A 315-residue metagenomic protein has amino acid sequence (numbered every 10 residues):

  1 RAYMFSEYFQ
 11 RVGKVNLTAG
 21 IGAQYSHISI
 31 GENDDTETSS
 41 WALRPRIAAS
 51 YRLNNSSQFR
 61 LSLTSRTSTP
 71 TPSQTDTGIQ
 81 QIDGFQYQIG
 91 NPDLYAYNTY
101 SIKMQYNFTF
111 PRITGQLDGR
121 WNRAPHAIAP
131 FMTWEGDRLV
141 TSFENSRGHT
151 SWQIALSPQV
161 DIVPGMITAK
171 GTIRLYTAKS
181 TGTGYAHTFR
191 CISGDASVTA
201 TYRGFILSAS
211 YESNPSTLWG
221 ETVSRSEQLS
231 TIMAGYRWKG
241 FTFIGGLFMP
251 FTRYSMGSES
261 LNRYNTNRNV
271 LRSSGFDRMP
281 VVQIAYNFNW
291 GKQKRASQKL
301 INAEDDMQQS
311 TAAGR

Functional and structural regions predicted by a protein language model:
R1-N33, S40-R46, M166-K170, L175 (+1 more regions): Surface-exposed extracellular loop regions of Gram-negative outer-membrane beta-barrel proteins
M4-Q10, A23, I47-Y51, M104-F108 (+7 more regions): Residues on the lipid-exposed face of transmembrane beta-strands in outer-membrane beta-barrel proteins
R11-V15, R52-S56, T99, T109-I113 (+4 more regions): Outer-membrane beta-barrel channels and translocator barrels
A19-Y25, A49, L61-S65, Y106 (+7 more regions): Transmembrane beta-barrel strands of outer-membrane/channel proteins
S29-T38, P72-Q80, F85-Q88, G119 (+6 more regions): Outer-membrane beta-barrel translocator domains and adjoining extracellular loop/strand segments of Gram-negative
N55, T67-Q116, R123, T141-Q153 (+3 more regions): Outer-membrane beta-barrel signature, preferentially recognizing the C-terminal barrel domain of Gram-negative
W121-P125, S142-T217: Gram-negative outer-membrane beta-barrel transporters
W238-R315: C-terminal beta-signal and adjacent terminal beta-strands/loops of Gram-negative outer-membrane beta-barrel proteins
